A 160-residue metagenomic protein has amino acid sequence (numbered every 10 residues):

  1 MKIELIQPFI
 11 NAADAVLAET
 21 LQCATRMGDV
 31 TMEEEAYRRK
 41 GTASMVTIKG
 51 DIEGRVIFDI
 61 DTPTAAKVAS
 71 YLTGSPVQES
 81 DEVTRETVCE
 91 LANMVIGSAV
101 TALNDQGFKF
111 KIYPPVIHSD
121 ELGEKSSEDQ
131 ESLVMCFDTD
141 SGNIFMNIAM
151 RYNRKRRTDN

Functional and structural regions predicted by a protein language model:
M1-N160: N-terminal auxiliary interaction/assembly segments of multi-subunit proteins
